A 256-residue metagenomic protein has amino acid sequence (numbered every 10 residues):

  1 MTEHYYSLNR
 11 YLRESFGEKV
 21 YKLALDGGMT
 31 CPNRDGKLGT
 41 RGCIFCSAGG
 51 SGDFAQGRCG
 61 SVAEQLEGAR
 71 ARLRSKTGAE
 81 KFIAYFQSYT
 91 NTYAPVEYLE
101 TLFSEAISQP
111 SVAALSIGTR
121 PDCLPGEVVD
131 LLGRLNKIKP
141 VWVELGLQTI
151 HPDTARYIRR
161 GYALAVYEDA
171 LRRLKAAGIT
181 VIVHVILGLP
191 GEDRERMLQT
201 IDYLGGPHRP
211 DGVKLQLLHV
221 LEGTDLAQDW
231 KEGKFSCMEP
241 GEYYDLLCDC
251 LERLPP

Functional and structural regions predicted by a protein language model:
M1-G42, S47-I83: N-terminal [4Fe-4S]-dependent radical SAM core
K19, G78-F82, Q109-L115, K137-V141 (+3 more regions): Short, well-ordered coil/turn segments that N-cap beta-strands
C43, D122-K137, P152-L171, K175-A177 (+1 more regions): Extended, folded domain segments that form the structural surfaces/walls around functional sites
G49-A69, L73-V96, S111-L124, P140-V166 (+1 more regions): Core AdoMet radical
S61, A94, Y98, I158-V166 (+2 more regions): Alpha-helix N-cap and loop-to-helix initiation/capping positions
A63-R70, L99-S104, V129-G133, E168-L171 (+2 more regions): Generic structural signal for well-ordered alpha-helices, preferentially at hydrophobic/aromatic core positions
L73-T77, L102-P110, D130-P140, R172-A176: Acidic (Asp/Glu)-rich catalytic clusters
A165-D225, G241-P256: Conserved C-terminal portion of the radical SAM core fold that forms the substrate/S-adenosylmethionine-binding
